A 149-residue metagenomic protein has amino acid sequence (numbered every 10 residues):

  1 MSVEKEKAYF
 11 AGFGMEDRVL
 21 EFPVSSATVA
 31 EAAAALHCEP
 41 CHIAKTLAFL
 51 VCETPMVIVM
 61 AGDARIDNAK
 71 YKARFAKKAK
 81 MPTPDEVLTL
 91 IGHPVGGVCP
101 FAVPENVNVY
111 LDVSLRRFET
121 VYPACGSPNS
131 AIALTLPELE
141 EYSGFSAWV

Functional and structural regions predicted by a protein language model:
M1-V149: Extended, low-hydrophobicity, polar/charged segments
